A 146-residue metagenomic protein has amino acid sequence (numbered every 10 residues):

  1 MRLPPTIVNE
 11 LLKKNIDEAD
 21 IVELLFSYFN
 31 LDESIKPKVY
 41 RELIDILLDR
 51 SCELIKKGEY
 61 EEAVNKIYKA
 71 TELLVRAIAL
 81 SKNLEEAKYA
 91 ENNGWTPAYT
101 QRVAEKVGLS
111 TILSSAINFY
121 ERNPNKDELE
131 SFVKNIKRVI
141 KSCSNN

Functional and structural regions predicted by a protein language model:
R2-S34, N92, A98-R102: Short, charge-rich, low-complexity alpha-helical interaction segments
N15-Y60: Charged alpha-helical initiation segments
L43-L47, L73, V139: Amphipathic, well-ordered alpha-helical segments in soluble domains
L54, L73, L80-S81: Residue position in alpha-helical solenoids
K56-A63, N125-L129: Residue-level recognition of alpha-helical structural elements
A63-V64, A70: Solenoid-repeat scaffolds in large eukaryotic assemblies
A79-N146: Long, charged low-complexity segments
